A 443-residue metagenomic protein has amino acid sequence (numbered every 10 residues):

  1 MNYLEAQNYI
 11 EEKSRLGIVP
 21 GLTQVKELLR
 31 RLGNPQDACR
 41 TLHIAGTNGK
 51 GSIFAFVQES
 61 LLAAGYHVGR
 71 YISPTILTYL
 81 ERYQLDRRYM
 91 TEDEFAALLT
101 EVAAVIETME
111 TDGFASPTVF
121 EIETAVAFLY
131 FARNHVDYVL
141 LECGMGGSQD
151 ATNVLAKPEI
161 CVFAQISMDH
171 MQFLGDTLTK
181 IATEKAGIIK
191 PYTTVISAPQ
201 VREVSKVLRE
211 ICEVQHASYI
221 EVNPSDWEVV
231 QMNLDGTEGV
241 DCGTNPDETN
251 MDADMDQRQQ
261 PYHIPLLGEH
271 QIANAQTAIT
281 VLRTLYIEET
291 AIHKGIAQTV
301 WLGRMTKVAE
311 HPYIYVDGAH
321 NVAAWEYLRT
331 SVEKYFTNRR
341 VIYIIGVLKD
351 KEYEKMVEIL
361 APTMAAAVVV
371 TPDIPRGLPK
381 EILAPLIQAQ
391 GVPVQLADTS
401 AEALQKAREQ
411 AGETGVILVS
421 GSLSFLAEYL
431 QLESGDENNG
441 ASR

Functional and structural regions predicted by a protein language model:
M1-N48, S52-H67, L77-T78, T194-E203 (+1 more regions): N-terminal leader/targeting and accessory segments in enzymes
L22, L29, N34-D37, A63-A156 (+2 more regions): ATP-dependent carboxylate-amine ligase catalytic core
V57-L62, F131, L360, I387: Hydrophobic alpha-helical packing residues
I72, A198-P199, I211-N233, I264-E269 (+6 more regions): Beta-strand->loop->alpha-helix junctions that form or flank phosphate-binding loops in nucleotide-handling enzymes
M109-E110, H135-E142, P158-P261, I279-T290: Acidic, Mg2+-coordinating active-site environments of NTP-dependent enzymes
Y138-C143, Q149-V162, I166-H170, K180 (+1 more regions): Nucleotide phosphate-binding/pyrophosphate-handling subdomain across enzymes that bind or process nucleotide phosphates
V201-I211, H216-I220, M251-A253, Y313-I314 (+2 more regions): C-terminal helical cap/extension that packs against the catalytic core of soluble nucleotide-cofactor enzymes
S422: Active-site-proximal loop/hinge segments that shape catalytic or ion-binding/gating pockets
